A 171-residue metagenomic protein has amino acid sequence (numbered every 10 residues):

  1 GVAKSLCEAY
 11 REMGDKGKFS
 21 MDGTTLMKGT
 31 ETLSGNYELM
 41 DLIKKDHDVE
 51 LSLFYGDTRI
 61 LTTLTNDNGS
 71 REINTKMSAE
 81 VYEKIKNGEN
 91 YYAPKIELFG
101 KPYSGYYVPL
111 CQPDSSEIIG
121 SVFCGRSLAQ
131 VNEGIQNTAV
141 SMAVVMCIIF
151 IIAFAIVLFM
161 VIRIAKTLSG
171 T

Functional and structural regions predicted by a protein language model:
G1-D15, E38-L61, N90-K95: Short N-terminal helix-loop-first-beta-strand/juxtamembrane motif that initiates sensory/input modules
S20-D22, R59-N66: Amphipathic coiled-coil signal-relay and dimerization helices
G29-D48, T63-L98: Extracytoplasmic/periplasmic sensor domains and loops in membrane signaling proteins
F54, Y82, C111-P113, I118: Core beta-strand residues in small-molecule sensory/regulatory alpha/beta domains
K95-E97, G105-S116, T167: A short, hydrophobic, proline-anchored segment that marks a local hinge/packing element in signaling and regulatory
G120-C124: Sensory beta-strand/linker motifs that couple input domains to effectors
R126-M146: Membrane-interface helix-start motif
S141-L168: Cytosolic-side ends of inner-membrane transmembrane helices, especially those that anchor bacterial signal-transduction
